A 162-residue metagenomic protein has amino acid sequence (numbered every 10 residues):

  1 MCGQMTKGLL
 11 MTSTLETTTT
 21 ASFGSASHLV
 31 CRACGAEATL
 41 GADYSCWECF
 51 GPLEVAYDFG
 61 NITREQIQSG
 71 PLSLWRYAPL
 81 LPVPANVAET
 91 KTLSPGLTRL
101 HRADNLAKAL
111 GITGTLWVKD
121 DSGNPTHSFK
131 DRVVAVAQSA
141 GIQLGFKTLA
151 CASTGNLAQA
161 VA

Functional and structural regions predicted by a protein language model:
K7-A162: PLP-dependent amino-acid enzyme catalytic core
